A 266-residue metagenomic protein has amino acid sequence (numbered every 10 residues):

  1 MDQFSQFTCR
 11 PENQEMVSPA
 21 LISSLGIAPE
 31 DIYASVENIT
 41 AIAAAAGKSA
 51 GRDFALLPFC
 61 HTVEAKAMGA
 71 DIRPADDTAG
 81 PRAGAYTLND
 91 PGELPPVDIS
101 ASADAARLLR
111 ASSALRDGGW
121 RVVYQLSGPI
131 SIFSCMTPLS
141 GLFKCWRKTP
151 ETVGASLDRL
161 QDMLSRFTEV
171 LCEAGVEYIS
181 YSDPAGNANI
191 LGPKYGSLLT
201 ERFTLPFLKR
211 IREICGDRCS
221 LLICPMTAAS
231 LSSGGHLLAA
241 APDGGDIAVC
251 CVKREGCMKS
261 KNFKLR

Functional and structural regions predicted by a protein language model:
M1-D76, S197-L222, L231-R266: N-terminal basic, low-complexity leaders that serve as flexible interaction/assembly modules and, when applicable, as
G47, L115, L164, L171 (+1 more regions): Conserved, mostly hydrophobic/aromatic
F54-P74, G92-S100, Y178-S197: Glycine-rich, proline-tolerant flexible connector loops at the mouths of alpha/beta enzymes
A55-P58, V122-Q125, V176-D183, R218-P225: Short beta-strand segments at enzyme active-site cores
C60-H61, G128, A185-N187, P225-A229: Active-site-proximal loop/turn and secondary-structure-junction residues that shape catalytic pockets, frequently
A70-F167: Active-site-proximal, glycine-rich beta->alpha crossover segments in alpha/beta enzymes that shape flexible
S112-D117, C172, L208-G216: Surface-exposed amphipathic alpha-helices with a cationic face
V123-C145, A174-T200: Active-site-proximal loop/short-helix segments that contain or immediately flank catalytic acid/base residue(s)
